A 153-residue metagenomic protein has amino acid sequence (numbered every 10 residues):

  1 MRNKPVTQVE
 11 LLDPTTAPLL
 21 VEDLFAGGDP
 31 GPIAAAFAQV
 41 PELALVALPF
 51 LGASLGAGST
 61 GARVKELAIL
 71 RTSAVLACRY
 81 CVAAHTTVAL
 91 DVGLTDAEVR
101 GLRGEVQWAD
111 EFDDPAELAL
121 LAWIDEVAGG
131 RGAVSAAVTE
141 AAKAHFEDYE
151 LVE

Functional and structural regions predicted by a protein language model:
M1-A62, T86, L90, A119: Mobile cap/lid helix-loop segments that border enzyme active or cofactor-binding sites and regulate substrate access
F37, A47, L51, L67-T72 (+3 more regions): Short alpha-helical scaffolding segments that buttress acidic/His motifs in well-ordered protein cores
E42-A47, A77-C81, A128-A136: Short acidic alpha-helix initiation/capping motifs at coil-to-helix transition points, especially at protein N-termini
T60-G61, T95-D96, E147-D148: Helix N-cap / loop-to-helix initiation motif
A68-V88: Short, thiol/selenol-centered motifs that function as redox-active sites or metal-ligating centers
V82-G101: Iron-sulfur (Fe-S) cluster-binding segments and ferredoxin-like electron-carrier domains, especially [2Fe-2S]
L102-D114: Acidic/His metal-coordination segments adjacent to aromatic residues that form catalytic metal sites in metalloenzymes
F112-E153: Acidic/histidine-rich alpha-helical segments that form the ligand environment of transition-metal centers
